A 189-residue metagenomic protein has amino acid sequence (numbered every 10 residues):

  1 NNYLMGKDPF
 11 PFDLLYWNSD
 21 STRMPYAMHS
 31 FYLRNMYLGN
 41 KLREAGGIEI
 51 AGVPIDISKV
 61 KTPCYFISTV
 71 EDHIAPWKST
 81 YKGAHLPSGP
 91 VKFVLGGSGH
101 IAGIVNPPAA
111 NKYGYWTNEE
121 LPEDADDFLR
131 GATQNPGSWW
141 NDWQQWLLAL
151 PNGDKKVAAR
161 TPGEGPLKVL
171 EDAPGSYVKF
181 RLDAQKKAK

Functional and structural regions predicted by a protein language model:
N1-Y32, N40-K41, L148-K189: Alpha/beta-hydrolase-fold enzymes
K7-L15, V60-T62, E119-D124: Short acidic (Asp/Glu) and glycine-rich catalytic loops that position anionic groups and cofactors
F10-P11, R43-A45, P76, G89-G96 (+1 more regions): Acidic/polar loop patches that form or flank catalytic/metal-binding clefts of enzymes that bind anionic ligands
L33, G83, P87-P122: Catalytic histidine neighborhood in serine/cysteine hydrolases with alpha/beta-hydrolase-type architecture
I50-K61: The feature captures the conserved acid-bearing segment of alpha/beta-hydrolase catalytic domains
V60, F66-S68, D72: Short beta-strand/loop motif that positions the catalytic acidic residue of the alpha/beta-hydrolase fold
H73-S79: Conserved alpha/beta-hydrolase "acid-adjacent" motif
L121-W139, Q144: A conserved mid-domain beta-alpha-beta active-site/ligand-binding segment of alpha/beta enzyme cores
